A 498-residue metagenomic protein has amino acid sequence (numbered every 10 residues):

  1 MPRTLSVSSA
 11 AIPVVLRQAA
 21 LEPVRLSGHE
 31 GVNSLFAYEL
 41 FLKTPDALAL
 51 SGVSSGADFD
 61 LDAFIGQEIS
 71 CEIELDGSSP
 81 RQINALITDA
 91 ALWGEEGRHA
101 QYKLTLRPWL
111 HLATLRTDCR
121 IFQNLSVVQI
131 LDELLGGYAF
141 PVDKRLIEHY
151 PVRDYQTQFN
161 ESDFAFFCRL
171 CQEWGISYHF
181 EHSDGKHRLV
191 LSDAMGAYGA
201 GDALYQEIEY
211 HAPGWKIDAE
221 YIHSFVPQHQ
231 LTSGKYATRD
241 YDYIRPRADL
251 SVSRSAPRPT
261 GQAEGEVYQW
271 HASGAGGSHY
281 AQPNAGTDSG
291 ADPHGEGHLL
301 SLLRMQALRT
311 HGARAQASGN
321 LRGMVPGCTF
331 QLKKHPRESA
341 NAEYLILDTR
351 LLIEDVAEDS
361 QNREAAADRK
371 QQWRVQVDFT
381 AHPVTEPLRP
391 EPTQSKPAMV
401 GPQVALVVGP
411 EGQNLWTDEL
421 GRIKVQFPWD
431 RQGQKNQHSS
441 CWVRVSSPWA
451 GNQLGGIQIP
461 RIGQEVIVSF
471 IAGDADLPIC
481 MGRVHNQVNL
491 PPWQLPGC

Functional and structural regions predicted by a protein language model:
M1-C498: Amphipathic alpha-helical and helix-coil boundary elements used as assembly and membrane-proximal scaffolds
